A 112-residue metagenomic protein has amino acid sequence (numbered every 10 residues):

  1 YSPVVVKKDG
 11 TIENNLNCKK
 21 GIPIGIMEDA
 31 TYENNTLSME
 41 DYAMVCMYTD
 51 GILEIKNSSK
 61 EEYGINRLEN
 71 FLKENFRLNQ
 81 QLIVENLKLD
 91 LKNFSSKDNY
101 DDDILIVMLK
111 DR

Functional and structural regions predicted by a protein language model:
Y1-R112: Conserved subregion of the PPM/PP2C metallophosphatase catalytic domain
